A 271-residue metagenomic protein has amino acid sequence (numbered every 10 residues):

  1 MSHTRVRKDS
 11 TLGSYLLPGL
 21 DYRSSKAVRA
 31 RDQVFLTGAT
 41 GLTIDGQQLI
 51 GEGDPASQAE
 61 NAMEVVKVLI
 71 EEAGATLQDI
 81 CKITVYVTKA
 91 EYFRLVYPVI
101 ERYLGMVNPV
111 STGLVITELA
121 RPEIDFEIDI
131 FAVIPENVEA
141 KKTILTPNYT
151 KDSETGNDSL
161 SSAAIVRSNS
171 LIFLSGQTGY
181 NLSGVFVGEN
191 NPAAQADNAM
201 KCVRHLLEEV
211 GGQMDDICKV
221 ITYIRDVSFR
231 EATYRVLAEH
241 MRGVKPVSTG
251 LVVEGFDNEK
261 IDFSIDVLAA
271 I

Functional and structural regions predicted by a protein language model:
M1-E64, V68-C81, V87-K201, H205-D215 (+1 more regions): N-terminal presequence-like segments and the immediate start of the first folded domain
